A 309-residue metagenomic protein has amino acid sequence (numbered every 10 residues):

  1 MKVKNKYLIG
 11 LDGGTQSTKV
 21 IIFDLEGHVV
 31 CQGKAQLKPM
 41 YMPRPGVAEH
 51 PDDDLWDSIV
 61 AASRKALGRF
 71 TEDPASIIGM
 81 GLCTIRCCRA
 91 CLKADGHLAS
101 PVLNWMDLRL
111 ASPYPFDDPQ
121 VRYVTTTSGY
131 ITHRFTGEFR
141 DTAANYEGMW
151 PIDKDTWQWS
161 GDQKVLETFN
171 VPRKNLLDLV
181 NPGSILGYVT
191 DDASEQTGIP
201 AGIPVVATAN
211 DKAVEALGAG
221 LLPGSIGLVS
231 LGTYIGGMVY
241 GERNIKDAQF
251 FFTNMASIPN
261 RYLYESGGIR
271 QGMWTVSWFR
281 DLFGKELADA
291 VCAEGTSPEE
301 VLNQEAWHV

Functional and structural regions predicted by a protein language model:
M1-L98, D178, S194-E195, I199-P204: N-terminal glycine/serine-rich phosphate-binding loop of ATP-dependent small-molecule kinases, especially carbohydrate
K2-V3, L8-G10, A111-R140, W150-N170 (+1 more regions): Active-site core segments that coordinate phosphate-bearing ligands/cofactors across diverse enzyme families
Q16-S17, N181-V189, A209, Y234-I235: Glycine-rich phosphate-binding loops at beta-strand->alpha-helix junctions
K38-V47, D141-G148, F169-L176: Gly-rich Lys/Arg/Thr-decorated short loops/hinges at beta-loop-alpha junctions or inter-strand turns that position
M42-V47, S100-L103, A256-S266: Short beta-alpha connecting loops at secondary-structure transitions that line or flank enzyme active sites
G68-W105, T132-D155, L177-P182, L186: Short beta-strand-loop/turn "lid" adjacent to the catalytic site in phosphate-handling enzymes
D73-A75, L82, D118-T125, R173: A short alpha-helix-loop-beta-strand transition element characteristic of N-terminal alpha/beta dinucleotide-binding
